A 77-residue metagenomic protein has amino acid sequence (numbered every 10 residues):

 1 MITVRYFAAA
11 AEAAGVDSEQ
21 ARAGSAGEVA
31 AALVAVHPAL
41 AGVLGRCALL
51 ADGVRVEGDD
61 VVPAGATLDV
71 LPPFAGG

Functional and structural regions predicted by a protein language model:
M1-G76: Ubiquitin-like/PB1-type beta-grasp interaction modules and other compact soluble beta-rich domains
